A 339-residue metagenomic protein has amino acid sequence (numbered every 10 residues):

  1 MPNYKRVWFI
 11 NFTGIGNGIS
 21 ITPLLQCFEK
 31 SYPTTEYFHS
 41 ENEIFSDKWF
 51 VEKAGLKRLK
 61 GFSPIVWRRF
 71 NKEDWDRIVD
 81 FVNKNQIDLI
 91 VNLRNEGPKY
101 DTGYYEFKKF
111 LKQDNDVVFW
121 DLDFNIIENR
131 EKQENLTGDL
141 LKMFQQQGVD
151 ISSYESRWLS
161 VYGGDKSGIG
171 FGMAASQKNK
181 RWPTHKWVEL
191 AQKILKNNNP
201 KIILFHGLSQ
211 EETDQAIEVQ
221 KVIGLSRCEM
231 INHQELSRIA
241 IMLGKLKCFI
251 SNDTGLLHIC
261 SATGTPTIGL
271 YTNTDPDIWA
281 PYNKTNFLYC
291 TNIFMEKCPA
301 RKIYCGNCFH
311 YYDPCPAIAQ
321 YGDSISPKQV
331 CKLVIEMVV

Functional and structural regions predicted by a protein language model:
M1-V339: Catalytic machinery of carbohydrate-active enzymes, primarily nucleotide-sugar-dependent glycosyltransferases
